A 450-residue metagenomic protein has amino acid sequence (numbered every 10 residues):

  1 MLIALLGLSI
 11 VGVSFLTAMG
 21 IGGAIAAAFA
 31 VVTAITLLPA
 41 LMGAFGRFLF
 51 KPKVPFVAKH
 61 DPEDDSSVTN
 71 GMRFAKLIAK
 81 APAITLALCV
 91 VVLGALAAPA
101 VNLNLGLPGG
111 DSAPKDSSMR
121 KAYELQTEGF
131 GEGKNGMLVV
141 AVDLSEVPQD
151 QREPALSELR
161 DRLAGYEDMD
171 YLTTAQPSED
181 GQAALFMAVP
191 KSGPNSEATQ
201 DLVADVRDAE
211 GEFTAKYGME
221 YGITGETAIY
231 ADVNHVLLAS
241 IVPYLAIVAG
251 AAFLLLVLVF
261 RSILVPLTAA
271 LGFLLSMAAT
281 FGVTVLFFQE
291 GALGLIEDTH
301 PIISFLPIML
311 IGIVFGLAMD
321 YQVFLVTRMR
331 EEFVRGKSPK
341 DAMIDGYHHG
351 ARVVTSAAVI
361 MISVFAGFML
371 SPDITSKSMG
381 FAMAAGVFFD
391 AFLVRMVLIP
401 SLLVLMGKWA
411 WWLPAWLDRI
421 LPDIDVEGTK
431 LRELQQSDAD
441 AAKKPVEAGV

Functional and structural regions predicted by a protein language model:
M1-L105, A215-M219, E226-V450: Membrane-embedded transmembrane helical bundles of large multi-pass transporters/channels
N102-L295, V323, V446-V450: Structured non-transmembrane domains adjacent to transmembrane bundles in polytopic membrane proteins
